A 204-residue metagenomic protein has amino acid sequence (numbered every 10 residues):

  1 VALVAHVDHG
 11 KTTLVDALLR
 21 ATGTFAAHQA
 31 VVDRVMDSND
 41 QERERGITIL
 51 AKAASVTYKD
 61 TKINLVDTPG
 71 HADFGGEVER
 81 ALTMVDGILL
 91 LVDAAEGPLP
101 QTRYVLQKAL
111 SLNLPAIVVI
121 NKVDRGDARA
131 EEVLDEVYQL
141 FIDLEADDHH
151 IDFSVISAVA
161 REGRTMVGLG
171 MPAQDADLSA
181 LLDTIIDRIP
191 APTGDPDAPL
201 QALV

Functional and structural regions predicted by a protein language model:
V1-V92, E96, V105, E132 (+1 more regions): P-loop NTPase switch module centered on the Walker A-proximal segment
L3, T12-T13, P100, I117 (+3 more regions): Hydrophobic regular secondary-structure detector
H9, A21, H71-A72, A95-P98 (+3 more regions): Conserved nucleotide-binding/hydrolysis micro-motifs of P-loop NTPases
K11, I47, Y58-D60, D86 (+4 more regions): Short flexible coil/turn linkers enriched for glycine and charged/polar residues that connect secondary-structure
D40-A54, V105, S111, F141 (+1 more regions): N-terminal, positively charged nucleic-acid-binding surface of large information/translation enzymes
I88-H150: Conserved C-terminal guanine-recognition region of P-loop GTPase G domains, centered on the G4
I142-V204: Conserved catalytic-core segments of large NTP-driven translation/proteostasis enzymes
